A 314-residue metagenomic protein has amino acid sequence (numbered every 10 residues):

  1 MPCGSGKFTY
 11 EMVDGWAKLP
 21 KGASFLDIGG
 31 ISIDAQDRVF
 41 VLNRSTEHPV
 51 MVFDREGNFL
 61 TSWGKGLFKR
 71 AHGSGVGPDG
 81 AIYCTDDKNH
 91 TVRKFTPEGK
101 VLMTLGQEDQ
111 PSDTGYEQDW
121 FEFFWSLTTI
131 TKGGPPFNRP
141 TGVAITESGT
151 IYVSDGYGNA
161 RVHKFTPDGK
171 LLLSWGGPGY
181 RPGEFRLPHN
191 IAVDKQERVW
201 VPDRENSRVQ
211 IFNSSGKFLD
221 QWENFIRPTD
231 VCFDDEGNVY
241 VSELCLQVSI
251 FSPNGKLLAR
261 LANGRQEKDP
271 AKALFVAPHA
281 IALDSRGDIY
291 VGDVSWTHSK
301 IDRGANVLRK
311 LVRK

Functional and structural regions predicted by a protein language model:
M1-K314: Eukaryotic scaffold repeat domains enriched in small/polar residues
